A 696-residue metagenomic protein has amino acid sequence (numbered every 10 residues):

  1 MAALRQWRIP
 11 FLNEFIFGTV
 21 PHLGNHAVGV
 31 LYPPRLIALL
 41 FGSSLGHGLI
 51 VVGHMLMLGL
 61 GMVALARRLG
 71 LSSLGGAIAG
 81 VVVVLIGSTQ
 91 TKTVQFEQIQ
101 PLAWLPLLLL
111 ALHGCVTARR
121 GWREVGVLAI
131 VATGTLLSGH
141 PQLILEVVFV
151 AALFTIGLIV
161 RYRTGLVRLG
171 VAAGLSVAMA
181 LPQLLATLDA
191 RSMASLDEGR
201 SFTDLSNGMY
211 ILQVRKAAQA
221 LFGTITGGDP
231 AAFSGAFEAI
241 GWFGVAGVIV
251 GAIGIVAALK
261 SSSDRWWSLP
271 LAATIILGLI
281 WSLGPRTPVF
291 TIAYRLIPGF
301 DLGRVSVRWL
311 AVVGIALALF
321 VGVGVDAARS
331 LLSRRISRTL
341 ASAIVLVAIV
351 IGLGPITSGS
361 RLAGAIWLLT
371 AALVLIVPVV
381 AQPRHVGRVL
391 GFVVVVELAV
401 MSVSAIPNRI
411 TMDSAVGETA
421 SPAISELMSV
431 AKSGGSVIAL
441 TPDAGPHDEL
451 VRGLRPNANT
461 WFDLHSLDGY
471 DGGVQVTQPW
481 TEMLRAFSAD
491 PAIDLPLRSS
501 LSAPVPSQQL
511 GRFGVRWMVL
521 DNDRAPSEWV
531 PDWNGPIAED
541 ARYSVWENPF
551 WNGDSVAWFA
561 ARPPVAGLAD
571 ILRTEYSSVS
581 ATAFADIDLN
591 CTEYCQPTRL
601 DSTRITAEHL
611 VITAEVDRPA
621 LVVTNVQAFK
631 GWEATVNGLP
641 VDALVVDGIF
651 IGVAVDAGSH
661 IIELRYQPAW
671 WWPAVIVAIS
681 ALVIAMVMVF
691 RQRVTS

Functional and structural regions predicted by a protein language model:
M1-F11, A173, A178-A258, I280 (+7 more regions): Periplasmic/ER-lumenal interhelical loops and adjacent helix-loop junctions in multi-pass membrane proteins
M1-G59, V81-P106, D204-F237, F243 (+4 more regions): Membrane-interface coil-to-helix junctions
R8, I280, I349, V579-S696: Active-site-proximal, structured, solvent-exposed surfaces of multi-pass membrane proteins that position macromolecular
G46, I50-G53, G244-A257, S261-R286 (+3 more regions): C-terminal substrate/ligand-recognition segments
L49-V63, V245-A252, L269, W670-R693: Selective detector of the "anchor" transmembrane alpha-helix that sits immediately C-terminal
L56-L69, S73-V160, R168-T187, M193-A194 (+2 more regions): Membrane-embedded helix bundles of polyisoprenyl
F96-A103, C115-A118, R123-T133, L143 (+5 more regions): Contiguous transmembrane helix-bundle modules in multi-pass membrane proteins
G199-L205, Y210, G359-W367, P383-V386 (+4 more regions): Extracytoplasmic
